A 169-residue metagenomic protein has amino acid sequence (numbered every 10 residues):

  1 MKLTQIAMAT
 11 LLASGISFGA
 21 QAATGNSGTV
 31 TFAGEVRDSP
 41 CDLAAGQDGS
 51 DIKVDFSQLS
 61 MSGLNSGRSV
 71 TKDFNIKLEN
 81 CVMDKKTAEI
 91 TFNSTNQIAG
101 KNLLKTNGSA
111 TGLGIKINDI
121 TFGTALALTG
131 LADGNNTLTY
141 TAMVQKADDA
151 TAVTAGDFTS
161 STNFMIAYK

Functional and structural regions predicted by a protein language model:
K2-I6, A20-K169: Mature extracellular/passenger domains of Gram-negative fimbrial/pilin and adhesin proteins
L12-A20: Hydrophobic h-region of N-terminal signal peptides that target proteins for export in Gram-negative bacteria
